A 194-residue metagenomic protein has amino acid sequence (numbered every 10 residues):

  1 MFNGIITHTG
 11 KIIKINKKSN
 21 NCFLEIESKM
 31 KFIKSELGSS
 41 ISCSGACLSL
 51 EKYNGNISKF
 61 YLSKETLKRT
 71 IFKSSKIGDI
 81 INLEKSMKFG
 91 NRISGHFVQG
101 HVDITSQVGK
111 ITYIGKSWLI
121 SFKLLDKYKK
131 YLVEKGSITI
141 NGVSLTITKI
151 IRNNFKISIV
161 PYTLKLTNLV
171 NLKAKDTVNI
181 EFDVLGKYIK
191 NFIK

Functional and structural regions predicted by a protein language model:
M1-K194: Conserved loop->alpha-helix
